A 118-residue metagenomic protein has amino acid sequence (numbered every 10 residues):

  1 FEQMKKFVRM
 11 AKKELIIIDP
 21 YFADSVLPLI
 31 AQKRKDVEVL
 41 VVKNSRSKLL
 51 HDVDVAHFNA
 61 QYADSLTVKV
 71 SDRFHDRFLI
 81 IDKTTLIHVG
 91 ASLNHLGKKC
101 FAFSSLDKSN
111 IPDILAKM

Functional and structural regions predicted by a protein language model:
F1, I16, P20-M118: PLD/PLD-like phosphodiesterase catalytic module centered on the HKD motif
F7-K12: Secondary-structure "cap/kink" motif recognition
